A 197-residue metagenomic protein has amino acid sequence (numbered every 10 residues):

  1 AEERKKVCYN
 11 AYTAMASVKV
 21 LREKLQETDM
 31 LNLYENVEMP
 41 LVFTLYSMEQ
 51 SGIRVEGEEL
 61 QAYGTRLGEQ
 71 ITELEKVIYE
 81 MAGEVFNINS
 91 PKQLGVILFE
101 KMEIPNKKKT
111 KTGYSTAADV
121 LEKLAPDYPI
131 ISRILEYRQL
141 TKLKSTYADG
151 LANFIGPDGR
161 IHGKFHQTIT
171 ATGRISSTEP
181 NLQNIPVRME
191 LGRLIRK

Functional and structural regions predicted by a protein language model:
A1-E190: Conserved "right-hand" nucleotidyltransferase catalytic core of DNA-directed polymerases
L191-K197: A short acidic-Thr-Gly-centered motif at the start of a beta-strand
